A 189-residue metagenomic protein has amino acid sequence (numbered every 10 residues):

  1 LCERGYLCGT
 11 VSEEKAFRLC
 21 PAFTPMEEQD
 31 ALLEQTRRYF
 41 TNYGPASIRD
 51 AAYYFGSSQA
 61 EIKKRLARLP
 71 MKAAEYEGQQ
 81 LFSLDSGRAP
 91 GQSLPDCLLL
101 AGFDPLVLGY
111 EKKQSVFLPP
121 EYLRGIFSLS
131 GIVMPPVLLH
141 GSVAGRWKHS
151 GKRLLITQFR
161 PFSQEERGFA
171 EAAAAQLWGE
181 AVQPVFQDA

Functional and structural regions predicted by a protein language model:
L1-V107, K113, P119-A189: Long, low-complexity intrinsically disordered regions
